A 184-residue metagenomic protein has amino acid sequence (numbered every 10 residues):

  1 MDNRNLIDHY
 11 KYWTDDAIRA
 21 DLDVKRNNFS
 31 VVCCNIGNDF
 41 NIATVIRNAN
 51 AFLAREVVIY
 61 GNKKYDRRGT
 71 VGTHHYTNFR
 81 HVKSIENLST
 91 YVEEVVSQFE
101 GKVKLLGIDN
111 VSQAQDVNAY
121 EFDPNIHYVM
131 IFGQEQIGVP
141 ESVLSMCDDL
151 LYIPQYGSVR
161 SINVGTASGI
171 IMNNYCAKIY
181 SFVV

Functional and structural regions predicted by a protein language model:
M1-V184: Post-transcriptional modification and biogenesis factors for structured RNAs of the translation apparatus
